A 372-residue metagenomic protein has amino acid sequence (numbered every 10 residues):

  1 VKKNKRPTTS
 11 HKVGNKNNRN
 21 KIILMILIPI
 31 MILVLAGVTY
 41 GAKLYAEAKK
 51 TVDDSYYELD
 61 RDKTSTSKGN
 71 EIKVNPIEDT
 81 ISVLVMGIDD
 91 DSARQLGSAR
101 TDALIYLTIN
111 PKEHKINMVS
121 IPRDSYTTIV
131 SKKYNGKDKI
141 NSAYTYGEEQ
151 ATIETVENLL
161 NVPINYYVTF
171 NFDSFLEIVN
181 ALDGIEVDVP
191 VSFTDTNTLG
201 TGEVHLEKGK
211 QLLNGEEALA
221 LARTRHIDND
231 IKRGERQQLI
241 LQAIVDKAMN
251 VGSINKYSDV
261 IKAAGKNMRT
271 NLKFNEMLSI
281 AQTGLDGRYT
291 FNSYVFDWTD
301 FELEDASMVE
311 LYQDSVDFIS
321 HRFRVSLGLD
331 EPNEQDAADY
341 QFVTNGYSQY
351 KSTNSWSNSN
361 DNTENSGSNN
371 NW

Functional and structural regions predicted by a protein language model:
K2-W372: Non-catalytic, solvent-exposed segments at the cell envelope interface
